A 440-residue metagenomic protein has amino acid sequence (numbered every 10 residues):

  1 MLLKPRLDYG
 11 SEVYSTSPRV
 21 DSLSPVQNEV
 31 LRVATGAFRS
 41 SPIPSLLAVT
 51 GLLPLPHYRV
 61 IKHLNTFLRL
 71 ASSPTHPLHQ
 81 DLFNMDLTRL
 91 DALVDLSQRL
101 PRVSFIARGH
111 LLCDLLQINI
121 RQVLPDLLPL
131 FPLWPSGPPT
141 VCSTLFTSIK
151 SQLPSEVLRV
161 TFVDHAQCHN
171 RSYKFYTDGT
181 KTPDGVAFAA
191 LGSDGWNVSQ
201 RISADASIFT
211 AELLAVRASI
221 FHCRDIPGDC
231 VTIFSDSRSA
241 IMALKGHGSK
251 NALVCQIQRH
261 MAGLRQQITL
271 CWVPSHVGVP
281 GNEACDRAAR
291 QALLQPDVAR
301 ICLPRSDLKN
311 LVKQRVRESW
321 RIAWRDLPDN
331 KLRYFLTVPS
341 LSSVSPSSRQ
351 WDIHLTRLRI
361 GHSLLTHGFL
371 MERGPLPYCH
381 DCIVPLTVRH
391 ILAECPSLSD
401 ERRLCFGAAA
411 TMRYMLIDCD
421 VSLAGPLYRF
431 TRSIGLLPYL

Functional and structural regions predicted by a protein language model:
M1-E12: Basic, alpha-helical interaction scaffolds
P5, T16-E394, E401-L440: RNase H-like, metal-dependent ribonuclease domains
